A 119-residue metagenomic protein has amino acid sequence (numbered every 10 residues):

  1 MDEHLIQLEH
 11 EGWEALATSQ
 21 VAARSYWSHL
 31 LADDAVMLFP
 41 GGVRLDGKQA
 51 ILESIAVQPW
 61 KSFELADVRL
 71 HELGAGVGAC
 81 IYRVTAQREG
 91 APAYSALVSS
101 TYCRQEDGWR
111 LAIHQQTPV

Functional and structural regions predicted by a protein language model:
M1-H29, V36-V119: A beta-strand edge to alpha-helix "cap/lid" segment located at domain peripheries
